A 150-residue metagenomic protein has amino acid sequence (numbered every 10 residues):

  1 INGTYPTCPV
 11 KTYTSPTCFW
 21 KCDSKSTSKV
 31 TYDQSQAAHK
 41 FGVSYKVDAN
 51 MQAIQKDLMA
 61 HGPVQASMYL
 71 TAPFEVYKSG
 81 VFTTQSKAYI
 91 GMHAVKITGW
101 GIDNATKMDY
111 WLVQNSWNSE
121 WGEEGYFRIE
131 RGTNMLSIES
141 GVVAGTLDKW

Functional and structural regions predicted by a protein language model:
I1-L112, S119-W150: Predominantly the structural core of cysteine protease catalytic domains
